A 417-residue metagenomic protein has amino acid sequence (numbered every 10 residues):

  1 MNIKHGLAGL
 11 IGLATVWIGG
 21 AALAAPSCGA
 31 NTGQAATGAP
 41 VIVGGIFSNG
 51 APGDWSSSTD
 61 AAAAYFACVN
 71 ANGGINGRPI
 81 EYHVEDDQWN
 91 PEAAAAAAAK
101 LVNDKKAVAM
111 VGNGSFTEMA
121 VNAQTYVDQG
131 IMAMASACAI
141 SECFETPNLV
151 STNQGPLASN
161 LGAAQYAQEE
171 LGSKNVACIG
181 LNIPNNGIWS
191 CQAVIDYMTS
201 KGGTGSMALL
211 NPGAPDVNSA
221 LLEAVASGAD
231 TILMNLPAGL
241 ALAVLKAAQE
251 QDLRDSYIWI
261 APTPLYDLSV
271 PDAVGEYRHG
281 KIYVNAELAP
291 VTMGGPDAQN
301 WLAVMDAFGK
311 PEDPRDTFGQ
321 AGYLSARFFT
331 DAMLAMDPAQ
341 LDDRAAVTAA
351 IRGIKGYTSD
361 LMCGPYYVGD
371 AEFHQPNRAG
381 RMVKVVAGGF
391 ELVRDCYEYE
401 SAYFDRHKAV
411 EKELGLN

Functional and structural regions predicted by a protein language model:
M1-I42, K408-N417: Short, low-complexity disordered leader/linker segments with a strong preference for bacterial N-terminal type II
P26-T32, P40, D54-A63, N72-C143 (+5 more regions): Beta-alpha junction/loop-to-helix N-cap segments that form part of ligand/metal-binding clefts
A51-A61, P184-W189: Glycine- and acidic-residue-enriched helix-capping/strand-helix junction motifs
L101-G114, A133-S136, A177-G180, G228-A238 (+3 more regions): Periplasmic-binding protein-like
Y126-Q129, S190-A289: Extracellular/periplasmic bilobed ligand-binding domains
L149-G213, D230-T231, G309-K310, Q320: An alpha-beta-alpha
A248-L324, D337, D395-Y399, Y403 (+1 more regions): Extracellular/periplasmic periplasmic-binding protein-like sensory domains
A307-G319, T330-V393: Segments of small-molecule ligand-sensing domains
